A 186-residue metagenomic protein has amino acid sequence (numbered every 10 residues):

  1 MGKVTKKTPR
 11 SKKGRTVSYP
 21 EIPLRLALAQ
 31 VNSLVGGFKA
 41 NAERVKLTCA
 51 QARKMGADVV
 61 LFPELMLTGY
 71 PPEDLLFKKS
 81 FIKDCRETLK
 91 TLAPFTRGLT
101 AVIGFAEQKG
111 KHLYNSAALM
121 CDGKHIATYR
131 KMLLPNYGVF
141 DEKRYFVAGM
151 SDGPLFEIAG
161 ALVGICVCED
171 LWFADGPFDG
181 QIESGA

Functional and structural regions predicted by a protein language model:
M1-A186: Enzyme catalytic cores with a strong preference for nitrogen-chemistry domains
